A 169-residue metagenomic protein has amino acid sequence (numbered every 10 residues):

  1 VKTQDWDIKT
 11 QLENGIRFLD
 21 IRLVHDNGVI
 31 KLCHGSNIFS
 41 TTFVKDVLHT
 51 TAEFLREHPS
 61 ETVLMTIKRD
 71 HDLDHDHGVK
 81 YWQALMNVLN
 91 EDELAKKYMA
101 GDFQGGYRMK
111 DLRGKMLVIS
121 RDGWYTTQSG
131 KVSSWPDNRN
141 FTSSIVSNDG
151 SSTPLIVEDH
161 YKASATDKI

Functional and structural regions predicted by a protein language model:
V1-R17, L23-I169: Catalytic cores of phosphodiester-bond hydrolases, prominently lipid phosphodiesterases
